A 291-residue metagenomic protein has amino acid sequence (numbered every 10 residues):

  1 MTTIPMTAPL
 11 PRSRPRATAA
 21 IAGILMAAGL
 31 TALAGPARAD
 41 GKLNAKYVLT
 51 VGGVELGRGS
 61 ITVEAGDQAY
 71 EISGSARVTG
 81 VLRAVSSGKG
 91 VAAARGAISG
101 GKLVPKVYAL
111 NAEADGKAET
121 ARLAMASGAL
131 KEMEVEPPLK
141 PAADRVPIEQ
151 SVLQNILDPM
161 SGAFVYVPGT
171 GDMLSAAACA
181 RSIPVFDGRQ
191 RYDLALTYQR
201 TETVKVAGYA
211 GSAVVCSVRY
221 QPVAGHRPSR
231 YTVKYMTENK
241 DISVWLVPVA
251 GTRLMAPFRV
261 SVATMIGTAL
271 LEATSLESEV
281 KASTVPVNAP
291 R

Functional and structural regions predicted by a protein language model:
M1-R16: N-terminal secretory signal peptides that target proteins for export/translocation
R16-M26: Sec-dependent N-terminal signal peptides
L25-A28, A263: Local alpha-helix boundary/kink/capping signal
A39-S127, M173-R291: Acidic, serine/threonine-rich low-complexity disordered tracts
A112-M160: Internal, conserved structured core segments that host functional sites
S151-G188: Extracytoplasmic beta-rich ectodomain segments of secreted or membrane-anchored proteins
